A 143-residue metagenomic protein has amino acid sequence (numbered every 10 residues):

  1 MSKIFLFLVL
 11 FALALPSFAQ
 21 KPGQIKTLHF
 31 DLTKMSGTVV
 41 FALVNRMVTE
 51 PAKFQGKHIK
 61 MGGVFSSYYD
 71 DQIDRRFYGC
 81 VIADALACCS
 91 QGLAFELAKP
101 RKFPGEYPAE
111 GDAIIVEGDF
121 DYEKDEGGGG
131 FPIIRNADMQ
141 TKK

Functional and structural regions predicted by a protein language model:
M1, L15-S17: N-terminal membrane-targeting segments
I4-L13: Sec-dependent N-terminal signal peptides
S17-K143: OB-fold and OB-like single-stranded nucleic-acid-recognition modules and their adjacent interaction interfaces
